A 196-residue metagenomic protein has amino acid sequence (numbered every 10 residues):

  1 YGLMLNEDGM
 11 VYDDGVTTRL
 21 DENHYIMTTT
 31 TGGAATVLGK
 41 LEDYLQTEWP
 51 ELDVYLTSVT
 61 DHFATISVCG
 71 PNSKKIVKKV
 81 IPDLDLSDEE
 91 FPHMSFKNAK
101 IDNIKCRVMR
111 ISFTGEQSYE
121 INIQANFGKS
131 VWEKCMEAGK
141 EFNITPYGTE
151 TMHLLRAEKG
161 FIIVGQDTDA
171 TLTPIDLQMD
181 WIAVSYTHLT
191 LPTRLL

Functional and structural regions predicted by a protein language model:
Y1-L3, I26, H188: Ordered hydrophobic segments in well-structured contexts
Y1-L5, M10-Y12: Acidic, proline/glycine-enriched N-terminal capping motif
M4-L5, D61, S87, E150 (+2 more regions): Preference for short coil/turn "hinge" residues that link or interrupt alpha-helices
Y12, T17-T18, T57, D180 (+1 more regions): A generic signature of intrinsically disordered, low-complexity regions enriched in glycine/proline and charged/polar
V16-R156, I162-I163: Acidic, low-complexity central loop/insert segments
R156-Y186: Active-site loop ensemble at the mouth of alpha/beta enzyme cores that anchors a bound cofactor
T187-T193: Conserved small/polar residues in nucleotide/adenosyl-binding loops
L196: Gly/Pro- and small hydrophobic-enriched strand-loop and loop-to-helix capping segments that sit at the rims
